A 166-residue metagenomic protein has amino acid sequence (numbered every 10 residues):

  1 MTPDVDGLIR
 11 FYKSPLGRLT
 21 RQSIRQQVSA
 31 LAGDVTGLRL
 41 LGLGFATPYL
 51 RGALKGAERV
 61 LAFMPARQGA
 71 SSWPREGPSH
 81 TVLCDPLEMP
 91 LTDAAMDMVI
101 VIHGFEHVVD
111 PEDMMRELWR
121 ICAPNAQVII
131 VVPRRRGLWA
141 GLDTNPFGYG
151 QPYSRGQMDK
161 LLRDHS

Functional and structural regions predicted by a protein language model:
M1-D34: Class I SAM-dependent methyltransferase Rossmann-like catalytic core, especially the SAM/SAH-binding loop
Q26, L31-M89: Class I SAM-dependent methyltransferase SAM/SAH-binding core
Q27, D113-E117, L161: Short, conserved SAM-binding segment of the class I
V99-I100: Hydrophobic beta-strand segment of the Class I
H103-D110, I121: A short His-aromatic
E112-Q127: A short glycine-rich, Lys/Arg-flanked "PGG" loop and its adjoining helix->strand segment in the class I
V132-G150: Short, glycine-/aromatic-enriched active-site segment of Class I SAM-dependent methyltransferases
G148-S166: Short alpha-helix
